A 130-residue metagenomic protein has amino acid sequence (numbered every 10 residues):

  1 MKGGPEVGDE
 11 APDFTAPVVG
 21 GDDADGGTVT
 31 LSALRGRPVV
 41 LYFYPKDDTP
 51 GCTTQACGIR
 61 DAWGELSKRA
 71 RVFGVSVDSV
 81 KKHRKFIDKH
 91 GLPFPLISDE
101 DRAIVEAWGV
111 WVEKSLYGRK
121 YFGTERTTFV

Functional and structural regions predicted by a protein language model:
M1-V130: Chalcogenol-based redox active-site neighborhoods
